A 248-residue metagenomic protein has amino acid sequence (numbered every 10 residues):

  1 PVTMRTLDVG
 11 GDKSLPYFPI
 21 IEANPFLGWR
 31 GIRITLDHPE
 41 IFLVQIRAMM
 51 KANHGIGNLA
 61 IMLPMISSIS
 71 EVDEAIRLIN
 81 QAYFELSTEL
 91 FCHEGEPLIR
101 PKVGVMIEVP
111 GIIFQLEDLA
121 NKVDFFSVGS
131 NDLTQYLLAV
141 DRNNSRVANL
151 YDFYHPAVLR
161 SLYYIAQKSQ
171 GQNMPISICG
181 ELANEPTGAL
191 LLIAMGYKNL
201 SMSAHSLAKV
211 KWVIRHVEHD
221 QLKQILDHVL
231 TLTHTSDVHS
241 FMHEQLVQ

Functional and structural regions predicted by a protein language model:
P1-Q248: Conserved alpha/beta-domain cores
